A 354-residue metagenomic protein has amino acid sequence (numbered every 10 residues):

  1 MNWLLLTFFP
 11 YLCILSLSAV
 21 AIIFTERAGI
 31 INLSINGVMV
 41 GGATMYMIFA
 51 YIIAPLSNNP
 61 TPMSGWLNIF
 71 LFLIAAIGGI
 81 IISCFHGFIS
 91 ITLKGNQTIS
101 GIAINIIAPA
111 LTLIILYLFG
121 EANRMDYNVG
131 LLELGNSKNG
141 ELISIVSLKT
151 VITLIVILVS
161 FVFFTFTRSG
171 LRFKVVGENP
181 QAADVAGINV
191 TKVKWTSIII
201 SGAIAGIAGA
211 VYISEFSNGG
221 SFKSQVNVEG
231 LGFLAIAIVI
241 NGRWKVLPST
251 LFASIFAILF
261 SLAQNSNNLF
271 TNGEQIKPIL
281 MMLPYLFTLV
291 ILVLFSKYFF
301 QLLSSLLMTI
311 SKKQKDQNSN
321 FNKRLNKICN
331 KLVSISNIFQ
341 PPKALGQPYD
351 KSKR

Functional and structural regions predicted by a protein language model:
M1-S18, I31, M45, L56-F70: Membrane-interfacial amphipathic/re-entrant helices at transmembrane-helix boundaries
W3-T7, Y11, N139-V159, L280-F287: Loop-to-helix entry region at the N-terminal start of transmembrane alpha-helices in multi-pass membrane transporters
S18-A19, A43-M47, P109-L113, T150-F163 (+4 more regions): Hydrophobic core segments of alpha-helical transmembrane domains in multi-pass membrane transport and ion-translocation
F24-M45, I91-I104, R172, F216-F233 (+1 more regions): Short, non-helical or kinked segments that cap or interrupt transmembrane helices
N59-A108, F260: Alpha-helical transmembrane segments within multi-pass membrane transporters and channels
I143-F222, V246, L251: Helix-loop-helix "hairpin" substructures at the membrane interface of multi-pass membrane proteins
S160, E178-V185, V190-K192, S266-R354: Cytosolic-side transmembrane-helix boundaries in multi-pass membrane proteins
E215, G219-Y285, L292: Transmembrane alpha-helical segments in multi-pass inner-membrane proteins
